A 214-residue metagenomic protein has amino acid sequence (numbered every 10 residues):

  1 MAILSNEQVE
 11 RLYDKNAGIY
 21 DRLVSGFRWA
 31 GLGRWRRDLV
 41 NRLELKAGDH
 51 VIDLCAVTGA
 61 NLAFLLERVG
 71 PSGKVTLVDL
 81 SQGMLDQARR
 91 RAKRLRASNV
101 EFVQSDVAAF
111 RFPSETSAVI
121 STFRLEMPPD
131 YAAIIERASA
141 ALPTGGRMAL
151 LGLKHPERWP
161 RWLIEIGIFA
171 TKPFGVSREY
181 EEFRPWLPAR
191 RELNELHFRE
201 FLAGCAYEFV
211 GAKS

Functional and structural regions predicted by a protein language model:
M1-E44, A60-F64, Q87, L163-T171: Conserved class I S-adenosyl-L-methionine
E7, L23, A149-C205: C-terminal alpha-helical "lid/dimerization" subdomain adjacent to the S-adenosyl-L-methionine
H50-A109: Class I SAM-dependent methyltransferase SAM/SAH-binding core
G70, P128-P129, L142-P143: Helix-to-beta-strand junctions that scaffold the AdoMet/dcAdoMet cofactor pocket in Class I SAM-dependent enzymes
A108-V119: A short acidic, Gly/Pro-enriched loop at the edge of an enzyme's catalytic core that lines a small-molecule cofactor
S117-Y131: A short SAM/SAH-binding and catalytic strip from SAM-dependent methyltransferases
A132-T144: A short glycine-rich, Lys/Arg-flanked "PGG" loop and its adjoining helix->strand segment in the class I
F209-S214: C-terminal lobe and adjacent flexible extensions of AdoMet/dcAdoMet transferase-like proteins
